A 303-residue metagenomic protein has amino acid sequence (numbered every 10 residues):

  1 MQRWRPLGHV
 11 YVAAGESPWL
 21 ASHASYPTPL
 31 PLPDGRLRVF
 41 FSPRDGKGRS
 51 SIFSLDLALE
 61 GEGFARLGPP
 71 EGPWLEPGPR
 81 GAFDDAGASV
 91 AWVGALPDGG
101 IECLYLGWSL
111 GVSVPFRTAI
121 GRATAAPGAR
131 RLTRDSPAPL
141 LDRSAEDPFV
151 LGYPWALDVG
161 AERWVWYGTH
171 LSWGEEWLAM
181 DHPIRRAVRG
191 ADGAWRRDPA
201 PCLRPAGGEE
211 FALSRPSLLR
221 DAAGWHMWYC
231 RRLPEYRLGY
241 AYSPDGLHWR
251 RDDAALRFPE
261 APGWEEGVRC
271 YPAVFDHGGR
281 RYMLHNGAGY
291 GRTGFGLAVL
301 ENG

Functional and structural regions predicted by a protein language model:
M1-Y26, L30-A86, G94-F149, L157-S214 (+2 more regions): Beta-rich carbohydrate-recognition and catalytic domains
S89: Metal-dependent C-N hydrolase catalytic cores
